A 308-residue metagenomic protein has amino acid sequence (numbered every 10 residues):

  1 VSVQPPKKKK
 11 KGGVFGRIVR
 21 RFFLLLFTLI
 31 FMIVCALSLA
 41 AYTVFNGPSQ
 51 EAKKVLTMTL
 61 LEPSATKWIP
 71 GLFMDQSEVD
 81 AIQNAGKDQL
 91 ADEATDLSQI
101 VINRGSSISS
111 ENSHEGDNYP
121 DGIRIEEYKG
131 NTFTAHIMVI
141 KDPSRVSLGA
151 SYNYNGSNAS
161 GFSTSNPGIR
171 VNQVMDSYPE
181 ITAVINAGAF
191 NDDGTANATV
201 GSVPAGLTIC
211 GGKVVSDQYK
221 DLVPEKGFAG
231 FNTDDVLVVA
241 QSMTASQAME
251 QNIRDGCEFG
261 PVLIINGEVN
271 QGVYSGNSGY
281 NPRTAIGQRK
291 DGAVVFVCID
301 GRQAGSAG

Functional and structural regions predicted by a protein language model:
S2-P6, G12-K220: Zymogen propeptides
G130-F133, P143-V146, N232-V236, R289-V295: Beta-strand-turn-beta hairpins that frame and shape the catalytic cleft of phosphate-ester-processing enzymes
F133-I137, E225-K226, Y280-A285: Short glycine-rich loop/turn motifs
M138-K141, I185-A187, G230-N232, G287 (+1 more regions): Short beta-strand segments
S144-R145, A189-D193, A245-S246, P282 (+2 more regions): Solvent-exposed loop/turn segments at secondary-structure junctions within structured extracellular/periplasmic domains
Y152-N158, M243-A248, I299-Q303: Short, solvent-exposed aromatic-acidic interface loops
I185, N191-S275: Active-site-adjacent helix-turn-beta-strand microarchitecture at beta-sheet edges that either contains or buttresses
E258, I265-G308: Domain-core and long-helix interface of multi-subunit machines
